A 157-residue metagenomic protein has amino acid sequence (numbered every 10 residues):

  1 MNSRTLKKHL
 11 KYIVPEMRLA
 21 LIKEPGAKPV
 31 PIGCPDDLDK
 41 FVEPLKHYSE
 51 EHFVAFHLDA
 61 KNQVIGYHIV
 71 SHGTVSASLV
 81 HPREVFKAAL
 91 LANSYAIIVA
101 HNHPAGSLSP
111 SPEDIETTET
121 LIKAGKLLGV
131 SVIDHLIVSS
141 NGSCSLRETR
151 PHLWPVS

Functional and structural regions predicted by a protein language model:
M1-R18, D59-K61, S71, V75-S157: Active-site-proximal loop/helix of nucleotide/amide-processing enzymes and allied scaffolds
Y12-I69: Long amphipathic N-terminal alpha/beta scaffold segment
